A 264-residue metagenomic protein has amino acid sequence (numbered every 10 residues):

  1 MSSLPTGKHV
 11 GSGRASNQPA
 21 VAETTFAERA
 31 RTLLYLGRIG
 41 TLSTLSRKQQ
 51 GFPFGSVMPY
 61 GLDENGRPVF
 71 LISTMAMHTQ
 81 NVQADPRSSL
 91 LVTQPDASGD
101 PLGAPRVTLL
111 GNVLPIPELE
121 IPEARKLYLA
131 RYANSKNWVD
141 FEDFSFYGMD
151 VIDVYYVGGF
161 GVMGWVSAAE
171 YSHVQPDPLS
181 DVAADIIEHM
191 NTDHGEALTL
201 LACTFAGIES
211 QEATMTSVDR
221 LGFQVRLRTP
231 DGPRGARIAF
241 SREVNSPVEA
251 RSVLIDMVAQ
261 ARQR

Functional and structural regions predicted by a protein language model:
M1-R264: Binding-site signature for planar aromatic cofactors or substrates
